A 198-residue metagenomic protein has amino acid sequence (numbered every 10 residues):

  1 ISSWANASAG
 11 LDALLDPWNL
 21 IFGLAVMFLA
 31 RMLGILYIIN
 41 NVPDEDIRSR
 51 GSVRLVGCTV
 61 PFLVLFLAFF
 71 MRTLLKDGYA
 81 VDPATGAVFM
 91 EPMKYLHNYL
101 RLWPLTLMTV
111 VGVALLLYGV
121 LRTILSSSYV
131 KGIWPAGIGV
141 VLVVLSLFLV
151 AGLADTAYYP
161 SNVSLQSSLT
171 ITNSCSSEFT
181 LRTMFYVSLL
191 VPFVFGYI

Functional and structural regions predicted by a protein language model:
I1-W134, V143-S146: Long, contiguous internal "core" modules enriched in hydrophobic/ aromatic residues
G10-D12, P17-W18, S174-C175, F179-T180 (+1 more regions): Mixed-charge, polar/low-complexity N-terminal
F89-E91, Y159-M184: Short, membrane-exposed interhelical loops at transmembrane-helix boundaries
P92, L115, D155-T156, R182-T183 (+1 more regions): Generic intrinsically disordered, low-complexity segments enriched for polar/acidic and small residues
I124-W134, L153-P160, I198: Juxtamembrane/interface segments at transmembrane-helix termini
L142-S167: A C-terminal functional module that forms or caps the active site or interfaces directly with catalytic machinery
E178-I198: C-terminal functional modules
